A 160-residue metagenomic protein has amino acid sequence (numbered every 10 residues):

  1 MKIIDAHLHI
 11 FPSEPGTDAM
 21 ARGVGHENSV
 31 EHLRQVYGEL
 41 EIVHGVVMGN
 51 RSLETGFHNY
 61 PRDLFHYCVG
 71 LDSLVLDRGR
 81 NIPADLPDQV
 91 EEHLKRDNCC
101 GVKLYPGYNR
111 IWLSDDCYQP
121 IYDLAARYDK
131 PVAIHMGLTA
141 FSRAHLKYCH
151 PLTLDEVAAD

Functional and structural regions predicted by a protein language model:
M1-Y60, L152: An N-terminally biased module of ancient metal coordination in phosphate/nucleic-acid-related enzymes
E14-D18, H44, D72, D129 (+2 more regions): Residue-level detector of solvent-exposed, low-hydrophobicity positions
R34, V90-E91, D155: Short hydrophobic/charged patches on amphipathic alpha-helices used for structural packing and interfaces
S52-Y148: Active-site gating/metal-coordination segments in enzymes
L154-D160: Short, intrinsically disordered, charge-balanced linker/junction segments flanking boundaries in proteins
